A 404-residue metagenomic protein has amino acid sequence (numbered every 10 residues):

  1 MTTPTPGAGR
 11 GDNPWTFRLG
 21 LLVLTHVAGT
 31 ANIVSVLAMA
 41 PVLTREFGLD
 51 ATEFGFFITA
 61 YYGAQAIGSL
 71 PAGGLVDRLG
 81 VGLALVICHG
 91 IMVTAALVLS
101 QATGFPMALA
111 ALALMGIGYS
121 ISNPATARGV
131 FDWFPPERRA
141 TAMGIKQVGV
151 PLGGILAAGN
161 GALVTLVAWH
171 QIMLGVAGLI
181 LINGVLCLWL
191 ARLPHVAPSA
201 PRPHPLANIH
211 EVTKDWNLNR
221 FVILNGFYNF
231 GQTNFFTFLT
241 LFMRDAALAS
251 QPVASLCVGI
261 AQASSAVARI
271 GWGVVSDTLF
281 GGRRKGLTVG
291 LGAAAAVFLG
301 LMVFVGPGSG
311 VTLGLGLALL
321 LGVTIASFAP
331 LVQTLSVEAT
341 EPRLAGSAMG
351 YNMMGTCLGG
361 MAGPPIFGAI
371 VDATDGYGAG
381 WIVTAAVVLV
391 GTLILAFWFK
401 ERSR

Functional and structural regions predicted by a protein language model:
T2-N13, P194-V222: Juxtamembrane intracellular "pre-TM" segments in multi-pass secondary transporters
V34, Y62-L70, G154-I155, Q262-A266 (+2 more regions): Residue-level signature of mid-helix packing/kink "hotspots" within the transmembrane helices of 12-pass Major
V36-L37, N217-A266, I270: Extracytoplasmic gate region of multi-pass secondary transporters
I67-T103: Conserved MFS/SLC helix-loop-helix module at the cytosolic interface between two early adjacent transmembrane helices
S69-G80, R269-G282: Helix-to-loop junctions at the C-terminal end of transmembrane segments in multipass secondary transporters
L83-L97, G286-L301: Structural signature of the two symmetry-related core transmembrane helices
A111-G149: Cytoplasmic helix-loop-helix junction between adjacent transmembrane helices in 12-TM secondary transporters
I145-A191: Helix-loop-helix hairpin linking two adjacent transmembrane segments in secondary transporters
